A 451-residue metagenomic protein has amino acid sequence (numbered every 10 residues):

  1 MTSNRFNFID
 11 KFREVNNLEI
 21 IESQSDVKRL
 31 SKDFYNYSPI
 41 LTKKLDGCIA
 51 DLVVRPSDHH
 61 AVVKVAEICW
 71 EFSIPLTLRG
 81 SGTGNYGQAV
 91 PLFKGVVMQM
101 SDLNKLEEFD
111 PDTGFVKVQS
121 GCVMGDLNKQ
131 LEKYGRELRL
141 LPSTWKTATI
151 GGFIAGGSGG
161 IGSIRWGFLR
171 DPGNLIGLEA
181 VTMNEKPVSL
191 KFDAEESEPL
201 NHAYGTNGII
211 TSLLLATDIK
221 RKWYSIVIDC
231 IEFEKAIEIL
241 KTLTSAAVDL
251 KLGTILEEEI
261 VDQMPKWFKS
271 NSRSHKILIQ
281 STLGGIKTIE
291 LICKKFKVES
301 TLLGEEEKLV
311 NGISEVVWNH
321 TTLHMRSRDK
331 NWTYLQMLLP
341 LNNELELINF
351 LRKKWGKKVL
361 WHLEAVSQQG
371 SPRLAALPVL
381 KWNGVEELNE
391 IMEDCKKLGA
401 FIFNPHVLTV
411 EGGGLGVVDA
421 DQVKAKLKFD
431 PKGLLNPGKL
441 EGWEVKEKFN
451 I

Functional and structural regions predicted by a protein language model:
M1-E67, T83-G114, I260-W267, E307-D329 (+1 more regions): N-terminal flexible segment immediately upstream of the FAD-binding catalytic core in FAD-dependent oxidoreductases
F8-F12, C69, I239-T244, G285-V298 (+2 more regions): Short amphipathic alpha-helices in soluble, non-transmembrane regions that often serve as interface/regulatory elements
I20-Q24, V54-P56, L76-G80, G87 (+12 more regions): General beta-strand structural signal in soluble alpha/beta enzymes
I49, R79-S81, A89-G95, S101 (+2 more regions): Conserved glycine-rich FAD pyrophosphate-binding loop
S57, I228-E232, L278-G284, Q336-N342 (+1 more regions): Short beta-strand-to-loop capping motifs
L106-F109, M124-G125, K129-D249, G253-T254 (+1 more regions): FAD-binding subdomain of flavoenzyme oxidoreductases
A247-L252, E259-L302: A conserved active-site cap/scaffold subdomain adjacent to cofactor or substrate pockets
